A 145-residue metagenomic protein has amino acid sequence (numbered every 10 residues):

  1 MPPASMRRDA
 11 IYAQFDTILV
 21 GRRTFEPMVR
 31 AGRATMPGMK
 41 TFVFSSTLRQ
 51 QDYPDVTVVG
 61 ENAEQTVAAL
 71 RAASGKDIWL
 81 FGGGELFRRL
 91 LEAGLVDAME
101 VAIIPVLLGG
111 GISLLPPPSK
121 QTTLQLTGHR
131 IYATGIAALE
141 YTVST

Functional and structural regions predicted by a protein language model:
M1-T145: Enzymes that bind and transform nitrogen-containing heteroaromatic metabolites
